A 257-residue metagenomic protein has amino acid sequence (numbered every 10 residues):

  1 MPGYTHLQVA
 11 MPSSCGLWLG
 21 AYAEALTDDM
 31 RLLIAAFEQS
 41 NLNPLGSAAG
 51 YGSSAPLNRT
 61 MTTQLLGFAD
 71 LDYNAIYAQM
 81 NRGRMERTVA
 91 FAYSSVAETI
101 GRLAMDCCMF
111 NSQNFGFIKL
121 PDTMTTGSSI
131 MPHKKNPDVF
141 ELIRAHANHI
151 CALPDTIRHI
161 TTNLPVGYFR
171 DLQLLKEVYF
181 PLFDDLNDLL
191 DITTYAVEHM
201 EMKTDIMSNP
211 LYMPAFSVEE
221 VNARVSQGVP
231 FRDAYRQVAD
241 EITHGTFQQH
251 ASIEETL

Functional and structural regions predicted by a protein language model:
M1-H6, Y73: Short, flexible active-site-proximal loops enriched in glycine and acidic residues
Y4-H6, Y22, Y51, F117 (+3 more regions): Aromatic side chains
Q8, Q39, Q64, Q79 (+5 more regions): Residue-identity detector for glutamine
M11-I160: Internal glycine-rich alpha/beta core junctions
T125-L257: Catalytic-core signal marking the mid-to-C-terminal active-site face
